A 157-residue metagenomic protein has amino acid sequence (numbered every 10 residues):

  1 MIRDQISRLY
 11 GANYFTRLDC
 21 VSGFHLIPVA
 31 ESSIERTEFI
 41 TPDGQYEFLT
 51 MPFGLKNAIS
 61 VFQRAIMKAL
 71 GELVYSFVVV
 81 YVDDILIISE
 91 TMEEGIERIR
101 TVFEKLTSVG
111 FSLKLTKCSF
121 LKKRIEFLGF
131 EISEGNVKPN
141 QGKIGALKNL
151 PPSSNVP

Functional and structural regions predicted by a protein language model:
M1-P157: Retroelement reverse transcriptase polymerase core
